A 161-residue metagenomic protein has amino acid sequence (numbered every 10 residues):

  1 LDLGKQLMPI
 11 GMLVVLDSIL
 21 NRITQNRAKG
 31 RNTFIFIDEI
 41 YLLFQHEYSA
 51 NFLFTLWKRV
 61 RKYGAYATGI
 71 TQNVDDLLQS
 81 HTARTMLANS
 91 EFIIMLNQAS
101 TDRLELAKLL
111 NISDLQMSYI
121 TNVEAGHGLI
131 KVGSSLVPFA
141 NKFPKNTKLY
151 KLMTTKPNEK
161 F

Functional and structural regions predicted by a protein language model:
D2-I120, K145: Conserved P-loop NTPase motor cores
L110-F161: Conserved P-loop NTPase
